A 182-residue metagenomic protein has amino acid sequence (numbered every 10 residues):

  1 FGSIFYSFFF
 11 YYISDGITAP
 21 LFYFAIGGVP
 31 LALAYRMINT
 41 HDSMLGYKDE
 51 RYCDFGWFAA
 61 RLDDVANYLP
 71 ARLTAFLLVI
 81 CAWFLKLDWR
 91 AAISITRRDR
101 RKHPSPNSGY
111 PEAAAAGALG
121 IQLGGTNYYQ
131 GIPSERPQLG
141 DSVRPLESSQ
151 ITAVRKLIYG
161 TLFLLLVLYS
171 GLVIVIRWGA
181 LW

Functional and structural regions predicted by a protein language model:
F1-A34, I38-H41, G46-W182: Hydrophobic alpha-helical transmembrane segments
